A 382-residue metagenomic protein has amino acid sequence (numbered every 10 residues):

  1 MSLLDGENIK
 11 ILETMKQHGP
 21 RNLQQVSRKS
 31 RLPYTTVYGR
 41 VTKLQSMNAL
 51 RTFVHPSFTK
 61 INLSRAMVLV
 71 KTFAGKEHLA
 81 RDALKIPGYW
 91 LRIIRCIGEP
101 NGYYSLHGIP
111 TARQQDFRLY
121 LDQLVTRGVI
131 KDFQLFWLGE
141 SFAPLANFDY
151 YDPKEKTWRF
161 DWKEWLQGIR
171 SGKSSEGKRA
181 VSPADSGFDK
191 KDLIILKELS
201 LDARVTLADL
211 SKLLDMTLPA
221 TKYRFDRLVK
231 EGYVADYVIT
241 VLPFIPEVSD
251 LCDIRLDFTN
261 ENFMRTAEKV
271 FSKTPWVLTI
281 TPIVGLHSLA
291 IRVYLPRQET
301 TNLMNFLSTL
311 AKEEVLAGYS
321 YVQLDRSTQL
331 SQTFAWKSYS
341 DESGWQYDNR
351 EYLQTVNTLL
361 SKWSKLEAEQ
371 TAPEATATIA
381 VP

Functional and structural regions predicted by a protein language model:
M1-P382: A compositional/biophysical signature of low hydrophobicity enriched in polar/charged and small residues
